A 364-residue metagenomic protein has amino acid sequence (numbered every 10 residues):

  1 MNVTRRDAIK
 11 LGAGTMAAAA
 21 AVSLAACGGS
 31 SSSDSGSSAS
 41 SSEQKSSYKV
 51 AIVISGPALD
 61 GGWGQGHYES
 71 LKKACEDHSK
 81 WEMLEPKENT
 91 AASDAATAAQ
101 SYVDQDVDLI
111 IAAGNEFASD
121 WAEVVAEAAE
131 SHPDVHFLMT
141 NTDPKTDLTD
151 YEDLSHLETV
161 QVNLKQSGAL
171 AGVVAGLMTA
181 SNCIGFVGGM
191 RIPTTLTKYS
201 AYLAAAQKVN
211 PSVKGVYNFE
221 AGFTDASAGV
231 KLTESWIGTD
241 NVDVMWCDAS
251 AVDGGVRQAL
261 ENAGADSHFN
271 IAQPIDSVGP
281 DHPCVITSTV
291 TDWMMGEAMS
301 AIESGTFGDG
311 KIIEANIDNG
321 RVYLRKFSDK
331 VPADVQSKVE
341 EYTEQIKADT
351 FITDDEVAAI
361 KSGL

Functional and structural regions predicted by a protein language model:
M1-V22: N-terminal secretory signal peptides and thylakoid transit peptides that target proteins across membranes
T15, A19, A25-A26, M178-N182 (+1 more regions): Hydrophobic alpha-helical elements and their junctions with loops/disorder across both membrane and soluble proteins
L24-A39: Bacterial lipoprotein signal-peptidase II cleavage site
S41-L364: A residue-level marker of the well-folded mature domains of exported/periplasmic proteins
